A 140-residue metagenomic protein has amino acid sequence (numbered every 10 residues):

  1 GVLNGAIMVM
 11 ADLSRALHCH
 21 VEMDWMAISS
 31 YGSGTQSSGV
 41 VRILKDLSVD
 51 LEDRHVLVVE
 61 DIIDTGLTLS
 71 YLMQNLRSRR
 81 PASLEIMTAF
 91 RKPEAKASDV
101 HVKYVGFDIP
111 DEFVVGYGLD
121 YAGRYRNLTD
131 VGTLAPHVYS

Functional and structural regions predicted by a protein language model:
G1-S140: PRPP-associated nucleotide enzymes
